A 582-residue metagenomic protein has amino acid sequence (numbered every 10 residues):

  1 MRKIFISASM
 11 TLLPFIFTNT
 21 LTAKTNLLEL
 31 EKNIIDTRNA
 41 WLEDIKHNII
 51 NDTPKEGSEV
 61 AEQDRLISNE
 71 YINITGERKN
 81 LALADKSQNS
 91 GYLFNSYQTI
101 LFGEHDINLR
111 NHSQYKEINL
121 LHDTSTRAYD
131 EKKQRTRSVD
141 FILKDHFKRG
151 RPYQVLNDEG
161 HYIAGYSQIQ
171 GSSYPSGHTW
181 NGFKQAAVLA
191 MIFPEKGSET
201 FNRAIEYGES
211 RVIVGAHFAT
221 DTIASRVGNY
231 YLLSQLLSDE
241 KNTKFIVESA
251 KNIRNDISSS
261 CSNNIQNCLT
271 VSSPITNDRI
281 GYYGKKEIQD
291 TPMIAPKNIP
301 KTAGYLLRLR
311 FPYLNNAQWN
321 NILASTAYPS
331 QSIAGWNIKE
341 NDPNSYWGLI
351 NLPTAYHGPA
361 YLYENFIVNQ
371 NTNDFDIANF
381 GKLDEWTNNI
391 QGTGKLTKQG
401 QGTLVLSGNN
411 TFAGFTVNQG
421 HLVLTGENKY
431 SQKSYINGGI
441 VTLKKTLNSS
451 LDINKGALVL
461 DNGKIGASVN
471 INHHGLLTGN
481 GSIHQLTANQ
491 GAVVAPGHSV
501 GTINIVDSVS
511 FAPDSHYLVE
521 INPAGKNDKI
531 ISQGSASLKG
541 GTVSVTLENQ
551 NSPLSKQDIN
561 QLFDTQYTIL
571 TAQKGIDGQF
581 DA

Functional and structural regions predicted by a protein language model:
M1-A23: Classical Sec-dependent N-terminal signal peptides that target proteins to the secretory pathway
K24-I213, G284, I288-G358: Hydrophobic alpha-helical bundle signature of multipass membrane enzymes
S173-G177, M191, E195, H217-A224 (+2 more regions): Alpha-helix capping and helix-loop boundary segments enriched in small/acidic/polar residues
H178-G182, I213-N242: Alpha-helical transmembrane segments that form the membrane-embedded catalytic/substrate-binding core of multi-pass
E240-L309, G335-E385, I390, S544-A582: Extracellular/surface-exposed low-complexity segments
L362-I453, I465: Extracellular repeat-rich scaffold modules on cell surfaces
T446, L460, K464-T565: Extracellular beta-strand/loop-rich repeat segments of large surface/secreted proteins
